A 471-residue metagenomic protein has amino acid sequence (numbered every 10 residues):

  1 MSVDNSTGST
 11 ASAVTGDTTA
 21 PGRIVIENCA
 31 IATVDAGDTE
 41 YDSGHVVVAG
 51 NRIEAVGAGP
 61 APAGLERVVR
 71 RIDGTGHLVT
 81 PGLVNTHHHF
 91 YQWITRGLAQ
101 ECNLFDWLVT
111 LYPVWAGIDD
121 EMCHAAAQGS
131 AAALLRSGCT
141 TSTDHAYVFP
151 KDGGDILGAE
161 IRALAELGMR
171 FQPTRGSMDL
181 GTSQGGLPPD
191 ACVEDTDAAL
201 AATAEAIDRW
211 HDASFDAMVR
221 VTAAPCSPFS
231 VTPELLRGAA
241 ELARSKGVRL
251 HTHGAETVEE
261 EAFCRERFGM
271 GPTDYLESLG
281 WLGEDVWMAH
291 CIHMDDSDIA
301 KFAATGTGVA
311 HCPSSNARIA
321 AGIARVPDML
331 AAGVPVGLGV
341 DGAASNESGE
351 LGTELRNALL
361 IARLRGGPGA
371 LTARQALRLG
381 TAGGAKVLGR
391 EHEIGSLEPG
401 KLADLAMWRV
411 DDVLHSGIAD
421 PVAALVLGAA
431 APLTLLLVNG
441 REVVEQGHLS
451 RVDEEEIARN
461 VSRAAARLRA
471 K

Functional and structural regions predicted by a protein language model:
M1-G44, V48-E54, G64-L65, T381-K471: Active-site microenvironment of metallo-dependent hydrolases
P21-E27, A63-D106, Q128, L135-R136 (+1 more regions): Replace "His-x-His-based motif
I94-A125, D152, L180-T196, A217 (+3 more regions): Active-site gating loops and adjacent loop-to-helix segments of metal-dependent hydrolytic enzymes
R96-H145, P150-R170, L200-F215, S462-A470: Alpha-helical scaffold segments that flank or form the walls of functional sites
G153-C291: Metal-coordinating catalytic core of metallo-dependent amide/deamination hydrolases
G168, A240-V248, W281-E284, K301-A310 (+2 more regions): Glycine-enriched alpha-helix->loop->beta-strand junction motifs that scaffold or abut catalytic
S183, V258-M270, D298-A303, A320-M329 (+3 more regions): Histidine/acidic-residue-rich catalytic or RNA/ligand-binding cores of hydrolases and nuclease-related proteins
S278-D285, P327-D412, L427-A430: His/Asp/Glu-enriched, well-ordered alpha-helical/loop segment that forms or immediately abuts the divalent-metal
